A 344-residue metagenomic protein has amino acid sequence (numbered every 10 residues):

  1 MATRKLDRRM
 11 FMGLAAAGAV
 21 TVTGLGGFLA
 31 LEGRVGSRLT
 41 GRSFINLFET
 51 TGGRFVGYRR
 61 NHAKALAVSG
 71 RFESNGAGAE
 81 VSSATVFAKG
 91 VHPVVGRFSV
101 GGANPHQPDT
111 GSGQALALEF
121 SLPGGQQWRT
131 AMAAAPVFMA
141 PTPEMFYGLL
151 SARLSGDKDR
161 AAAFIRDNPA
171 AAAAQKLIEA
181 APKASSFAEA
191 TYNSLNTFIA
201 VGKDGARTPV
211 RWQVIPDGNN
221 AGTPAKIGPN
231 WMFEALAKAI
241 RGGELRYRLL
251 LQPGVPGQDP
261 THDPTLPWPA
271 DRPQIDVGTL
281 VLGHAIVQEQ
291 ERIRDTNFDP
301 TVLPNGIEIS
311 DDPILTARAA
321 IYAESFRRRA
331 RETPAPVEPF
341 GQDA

Functional and structural regions predicted by a protein language model:
A2-A344: Active-site-adjacent core segments of small-molecule enzymes
